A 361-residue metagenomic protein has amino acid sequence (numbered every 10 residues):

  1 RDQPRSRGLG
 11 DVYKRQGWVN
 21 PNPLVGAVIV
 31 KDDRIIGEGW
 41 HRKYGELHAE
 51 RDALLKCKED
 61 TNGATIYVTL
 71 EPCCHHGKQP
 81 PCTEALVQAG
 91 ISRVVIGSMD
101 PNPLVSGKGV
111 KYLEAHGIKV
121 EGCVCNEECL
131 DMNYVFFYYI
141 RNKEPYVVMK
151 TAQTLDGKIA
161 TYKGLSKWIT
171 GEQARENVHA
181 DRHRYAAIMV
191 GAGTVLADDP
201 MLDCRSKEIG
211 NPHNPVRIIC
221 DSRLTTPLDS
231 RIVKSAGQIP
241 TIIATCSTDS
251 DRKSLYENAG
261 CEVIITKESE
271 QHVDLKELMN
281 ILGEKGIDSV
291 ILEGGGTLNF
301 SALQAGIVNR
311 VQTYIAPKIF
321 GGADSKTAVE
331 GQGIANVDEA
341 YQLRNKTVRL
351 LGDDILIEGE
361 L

Functional and structural regions predicted by a protein language model:
D2-Y13: Single conserved hydrophobic/aromatic residue that forms the stacking wall/gate of nucleotide- or nucleobase-binding
V25-D33, T151-A152, I357: Short beta-strand scaffold segments in enzyme catalytic cores
G26, C73, L113, G157 (+6 more regions): Residue-level signal for inorganic ion chemistry
I29-E128, V216, I242, S247-D249 (+1 more regions): Zn2+-dependent cytidine deaminase-like catalytic core
Y138-Y139, E144, V148-L155, I159-D288 (+1 more regions): Active-site ligand-binding patch in enzyme domains
I287-G295, N299, Q304, Q312-P317: Helical hairpin unit composed of two closely spaced alpha helices linked by a short loop
Q304-L343: Flexible, gly/pro- and Lys/Arg-enriched active-site loops
G331-L361: Conserved histidine-centered catalytic loops in small-molecule metabolism enzymes
